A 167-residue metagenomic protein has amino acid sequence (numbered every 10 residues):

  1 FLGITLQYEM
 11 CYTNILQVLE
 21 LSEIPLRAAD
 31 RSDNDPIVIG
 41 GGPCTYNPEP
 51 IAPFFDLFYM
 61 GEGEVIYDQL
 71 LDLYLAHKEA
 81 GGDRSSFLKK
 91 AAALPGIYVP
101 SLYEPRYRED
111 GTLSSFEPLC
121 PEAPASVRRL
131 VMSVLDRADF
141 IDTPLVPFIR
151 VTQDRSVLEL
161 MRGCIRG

Functional and structural regions predicted by a protein language model:
F1-L119: Glycine-rich beta-alpha loop elements in corrinoid/cobalamin-binding modules across cobalamin-dependent enzymes
G111-L160: N-terminal [4Fe-4S]-dependent radical SAM core
E159-G167: Local cysteine-cluster metal-coordination motifs and their immediate loop/turn environment, predominantly Fe-S cluster
